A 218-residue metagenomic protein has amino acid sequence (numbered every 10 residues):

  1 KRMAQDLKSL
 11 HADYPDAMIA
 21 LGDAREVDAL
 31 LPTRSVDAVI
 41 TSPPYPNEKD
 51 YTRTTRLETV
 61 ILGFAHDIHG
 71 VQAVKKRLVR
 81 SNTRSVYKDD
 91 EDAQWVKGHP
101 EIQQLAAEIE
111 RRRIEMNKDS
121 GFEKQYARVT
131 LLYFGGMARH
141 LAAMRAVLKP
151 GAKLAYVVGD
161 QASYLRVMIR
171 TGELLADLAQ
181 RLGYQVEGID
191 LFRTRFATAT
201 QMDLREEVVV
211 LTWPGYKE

Functional and structural regions predicted by a protein language model:
K1-T41, Y45-L154, D160-E218: Class I S-adenosyl-L-methionine-dependent methyltransferase catalytic core
